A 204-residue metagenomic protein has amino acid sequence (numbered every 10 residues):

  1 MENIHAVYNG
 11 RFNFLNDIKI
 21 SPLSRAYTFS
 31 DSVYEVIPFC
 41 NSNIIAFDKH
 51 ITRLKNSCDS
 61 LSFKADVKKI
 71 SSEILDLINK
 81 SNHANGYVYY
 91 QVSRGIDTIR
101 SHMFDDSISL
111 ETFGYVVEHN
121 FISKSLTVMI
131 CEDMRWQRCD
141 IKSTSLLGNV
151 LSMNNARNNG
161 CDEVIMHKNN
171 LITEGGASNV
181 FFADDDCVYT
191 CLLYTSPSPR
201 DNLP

Functional and structural regions predicted by a protein language model:
M1-D76, T98-S196: Helix-start/capping segments and mature chain N-termini
I78-S81: Hydrophobic, Leu/Ile/Phe/Ala-enriched alpha-helical segments that form helix-helix packing faces
H83-Q91: Ordered, amphipathic secondary-structure segments that act as subunit-interaction surfaces in large macromolecular
Y194-P204: Single conserved hydrophobic/aromatic residue that forms the stacking wall/gate of nucleotide- or nucleobase-binding
